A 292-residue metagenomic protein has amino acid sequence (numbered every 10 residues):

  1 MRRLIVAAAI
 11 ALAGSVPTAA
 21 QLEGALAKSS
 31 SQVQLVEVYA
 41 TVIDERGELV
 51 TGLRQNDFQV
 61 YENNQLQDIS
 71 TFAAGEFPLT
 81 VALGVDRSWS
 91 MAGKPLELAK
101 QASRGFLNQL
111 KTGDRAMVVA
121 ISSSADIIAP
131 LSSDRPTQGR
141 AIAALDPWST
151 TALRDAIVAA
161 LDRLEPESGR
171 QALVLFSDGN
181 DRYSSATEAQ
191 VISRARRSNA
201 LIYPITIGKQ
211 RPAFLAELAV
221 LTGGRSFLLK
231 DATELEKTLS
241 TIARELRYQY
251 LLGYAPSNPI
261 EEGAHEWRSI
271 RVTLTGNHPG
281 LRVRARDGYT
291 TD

Functional and structural regions predicted by a protein language model:
I5-S15: Bacterial N-terminal signal peptides
A19-D292: Scaffold/interface architecture of coatomer-like assemblies
